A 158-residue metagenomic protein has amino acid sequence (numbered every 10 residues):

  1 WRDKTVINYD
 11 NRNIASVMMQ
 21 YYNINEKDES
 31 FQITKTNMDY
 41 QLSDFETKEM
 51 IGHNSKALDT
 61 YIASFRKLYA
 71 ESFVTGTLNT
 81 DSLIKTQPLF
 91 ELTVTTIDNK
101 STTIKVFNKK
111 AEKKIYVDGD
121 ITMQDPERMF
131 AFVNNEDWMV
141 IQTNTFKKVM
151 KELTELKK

Functional and structural regions predicted by a protein language model:
W1-K158: Secondary-structure "cap/kink" motif recognition
